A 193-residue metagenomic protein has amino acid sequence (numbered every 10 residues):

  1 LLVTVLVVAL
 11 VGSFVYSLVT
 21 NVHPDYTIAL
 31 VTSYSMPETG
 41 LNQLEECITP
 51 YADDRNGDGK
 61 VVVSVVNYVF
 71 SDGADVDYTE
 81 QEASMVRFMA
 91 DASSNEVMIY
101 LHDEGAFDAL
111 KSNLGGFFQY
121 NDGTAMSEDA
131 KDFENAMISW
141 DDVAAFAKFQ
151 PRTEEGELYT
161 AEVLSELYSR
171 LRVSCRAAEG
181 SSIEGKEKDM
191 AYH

Functional and structural regions predicted by a protein language model:
L1-S33, N42-E45, D53: Gram-positive cell-envelope targeting signals
Y26, K60, S94-M98: Loop/turn elements at helix/coil->beta-strand transitions in domains of secreted/extracellular proteins
Y34-T39, G105-A109: Short acidic, S/G/P-rich loop/turn micro-motifs used as interaction or catalytic elements
M36-T39, V69-M85, F117: Short, flexible/disordered intra-domain loops and linkers
E38-V62: Short, polar/charged alpha-helical segment
D54-V65, D72-Y78: Acidic, glycine-anchored loop motifs typical of Ca2+
E82-W140: Extracytoplasmic "Venus flytrap"/periplasmic binding protein-like
F118-Y192: A structural signal for short loop-to-beta-strand junctions that line the ligand-binding cleft of periplasmic/secreted
